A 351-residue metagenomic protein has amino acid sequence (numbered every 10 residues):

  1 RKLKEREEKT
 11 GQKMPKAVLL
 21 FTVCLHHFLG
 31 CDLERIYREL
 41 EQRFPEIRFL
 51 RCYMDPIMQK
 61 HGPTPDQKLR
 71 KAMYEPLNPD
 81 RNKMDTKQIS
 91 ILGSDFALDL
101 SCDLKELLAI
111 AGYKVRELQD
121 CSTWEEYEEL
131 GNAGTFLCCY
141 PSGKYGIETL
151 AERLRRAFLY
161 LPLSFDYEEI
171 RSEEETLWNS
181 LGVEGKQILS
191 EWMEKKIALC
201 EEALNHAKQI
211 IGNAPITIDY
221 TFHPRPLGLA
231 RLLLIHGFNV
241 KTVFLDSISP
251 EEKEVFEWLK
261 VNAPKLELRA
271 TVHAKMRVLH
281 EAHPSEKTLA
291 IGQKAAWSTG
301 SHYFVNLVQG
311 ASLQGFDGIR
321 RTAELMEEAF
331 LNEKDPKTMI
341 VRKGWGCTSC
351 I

Functional and structural regions predicted by a protein language model:
R1-I351: An N-terminal assembly and electron-transfer interface module characteristic of large anaerobic redox and radical
